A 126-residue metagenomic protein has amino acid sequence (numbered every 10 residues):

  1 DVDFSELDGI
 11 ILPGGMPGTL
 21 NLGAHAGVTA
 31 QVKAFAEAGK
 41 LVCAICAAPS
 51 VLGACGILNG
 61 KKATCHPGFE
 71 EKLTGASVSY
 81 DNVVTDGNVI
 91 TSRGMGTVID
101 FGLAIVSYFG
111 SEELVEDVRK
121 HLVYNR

Functional and structural regions predicted by a protein language model:
V2-R126: Active-site-adjacent pocket-lining segments in enzyme domains
